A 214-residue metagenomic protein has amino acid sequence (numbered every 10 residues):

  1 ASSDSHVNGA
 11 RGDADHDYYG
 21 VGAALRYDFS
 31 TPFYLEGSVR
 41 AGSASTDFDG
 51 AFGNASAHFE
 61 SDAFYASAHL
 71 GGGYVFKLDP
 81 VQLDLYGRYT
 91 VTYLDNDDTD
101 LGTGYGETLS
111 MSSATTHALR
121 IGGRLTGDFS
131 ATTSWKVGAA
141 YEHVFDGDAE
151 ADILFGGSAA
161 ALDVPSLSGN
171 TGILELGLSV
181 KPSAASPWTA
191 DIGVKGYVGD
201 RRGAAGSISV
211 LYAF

Functional and structural regions predicted by a protein language model:
A1-Y86, D191-S207, L211: Outer membrane beta-barrel translocator domains of Type V secretion systems
S3-D15, S45-D62, Y93-T115, H143-G172 (+1 more regions): Solvent-exposed, glycine/polar-rich loop segments of beta-barrel outer-membrane systems
G22, A66, T108-F214: Outer membrane beta-barrel transmembrane domains
S30, K77-D79, Y105, D128-S130 (+1 more regions): Short strand-coil-strand connectors
D79-D84, L94-D98, A131-W135: Short, structured loop/turn "capping" segments at alpha-beta junctions
R88-T92: Generic multipass alpha-helical transmembrane bundles of integral membrane proteins
